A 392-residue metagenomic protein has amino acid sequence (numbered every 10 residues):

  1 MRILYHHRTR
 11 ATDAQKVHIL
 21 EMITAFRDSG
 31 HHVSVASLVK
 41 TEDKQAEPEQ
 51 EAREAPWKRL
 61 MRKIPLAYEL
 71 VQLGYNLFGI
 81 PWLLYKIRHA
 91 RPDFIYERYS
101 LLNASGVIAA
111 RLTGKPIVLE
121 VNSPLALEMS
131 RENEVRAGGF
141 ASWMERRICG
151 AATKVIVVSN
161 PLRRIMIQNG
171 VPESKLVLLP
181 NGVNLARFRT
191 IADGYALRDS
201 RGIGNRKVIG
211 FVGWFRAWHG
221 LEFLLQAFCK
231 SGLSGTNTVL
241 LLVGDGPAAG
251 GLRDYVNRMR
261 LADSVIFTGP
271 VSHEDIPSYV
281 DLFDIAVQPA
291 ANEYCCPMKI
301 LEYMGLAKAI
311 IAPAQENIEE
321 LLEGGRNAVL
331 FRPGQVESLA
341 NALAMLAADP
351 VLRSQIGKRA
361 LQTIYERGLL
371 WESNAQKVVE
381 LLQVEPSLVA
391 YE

Functional and structural regions predicted by a protein language model:
M1-D43, L369, Y391-E392: N-terminal subdomain of nucleotide-sugar transferases
L4, I203-F228, L241: Conserved donor-binding/catalytic core segment of Leloir-type glycosyltransferases
P81-R88, A104, I108-L112, L125 (+1 more regions): Membrane-proximal helix-turn-helix segments that form the acceptor-binding/catalytic region of lipid-linked
P161, G182: Carbohydrate-associated surface elements
G250-E274: Nucleotide-activated donor-binding/catalytic signature segment of Leloir-type glycosyltransferases, i.e., the conserved
I285, A309-A312: Short hydrophobic beta-strand element within catalytic cores of glycosyltransferases and related nucleotide-activated
G324-G325, V329-V336, M345-V351: Conserved acidic donor-binding segment of nucleotide-sugar-dependent glycosyltransferases
V351-L382: A charged, aromatic-enriched C-terminal amphipathic alpha-helix characteristic of glycosyltransferases across folds
